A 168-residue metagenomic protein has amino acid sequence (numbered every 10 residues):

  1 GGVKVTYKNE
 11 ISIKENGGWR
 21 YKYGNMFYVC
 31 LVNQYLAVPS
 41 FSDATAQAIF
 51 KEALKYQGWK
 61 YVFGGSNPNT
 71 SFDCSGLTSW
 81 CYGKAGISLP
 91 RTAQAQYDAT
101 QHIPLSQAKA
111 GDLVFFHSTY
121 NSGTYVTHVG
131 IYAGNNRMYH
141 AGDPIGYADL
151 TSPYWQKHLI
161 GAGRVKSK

Functional and structural regions predicted by a protein language model:
G1-K14: Conserved beta-strand/loop element in small beta-rich adapter and peptidoglycan-binding domains
V3, G111-D112: Structural motif
I13-K22, H128, N136-R137: Short aromatic-glycine-enriched beta-strand elements
W19-A44: Boundary regions of SH3-family modules and the immediately adjacent low-complexity/disordered segments in eukaryotic
L36-G58, G161-K168: Non-catalytic ligand/cofactor/substrate-binding and regulatory segments of enzyme domains
G58-F72, Q94, S118-I160: Glycine-rich catalytic cores of cysteine/serine-nucleophile enzymes that process amide/ester linkages in cell-envelope
W59-A110: Catalytic cysteine-centered active-site loop
